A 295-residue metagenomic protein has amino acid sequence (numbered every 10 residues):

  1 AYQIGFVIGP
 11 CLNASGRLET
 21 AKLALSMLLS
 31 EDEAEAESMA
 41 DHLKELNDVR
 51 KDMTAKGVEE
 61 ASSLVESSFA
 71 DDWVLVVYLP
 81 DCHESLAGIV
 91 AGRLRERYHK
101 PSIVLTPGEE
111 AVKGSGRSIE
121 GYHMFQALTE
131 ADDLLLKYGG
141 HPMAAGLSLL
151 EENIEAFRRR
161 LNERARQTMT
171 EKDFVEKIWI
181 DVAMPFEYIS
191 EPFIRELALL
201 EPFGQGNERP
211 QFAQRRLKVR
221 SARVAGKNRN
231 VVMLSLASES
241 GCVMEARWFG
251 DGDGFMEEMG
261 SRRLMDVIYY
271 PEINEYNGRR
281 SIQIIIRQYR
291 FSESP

Functional and structural regions predicted by a protein language model:
A1-E152: Hydrophobic helix-and-loop "lid/oligomerization" segment in the mid-to-C-terminal part of catalytic domains
E33-M39, L43-Y78, E130-P295: Mid-to-C-terminal polyanion-binding domains and interfaces
